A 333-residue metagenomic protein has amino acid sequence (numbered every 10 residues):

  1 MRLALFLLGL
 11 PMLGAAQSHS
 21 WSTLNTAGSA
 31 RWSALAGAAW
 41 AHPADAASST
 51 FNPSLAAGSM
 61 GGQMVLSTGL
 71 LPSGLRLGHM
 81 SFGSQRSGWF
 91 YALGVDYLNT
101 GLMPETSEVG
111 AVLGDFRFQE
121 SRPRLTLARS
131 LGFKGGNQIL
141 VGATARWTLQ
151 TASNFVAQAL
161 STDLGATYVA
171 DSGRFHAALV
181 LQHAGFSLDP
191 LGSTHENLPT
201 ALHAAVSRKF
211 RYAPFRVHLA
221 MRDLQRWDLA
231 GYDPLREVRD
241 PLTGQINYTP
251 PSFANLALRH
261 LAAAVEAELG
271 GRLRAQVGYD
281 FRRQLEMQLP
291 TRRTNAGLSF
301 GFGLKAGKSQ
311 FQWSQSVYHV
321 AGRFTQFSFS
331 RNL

Functional and structural regions predicted by a protein language model:
M1-A4, K134: Positively charged n-region of N-terminal signal peptides that target proteins for export
L3-L13: Sec-dependent N-terminal signal peptides
Q17-L333: Subset of outer-membrane beta-barrel
